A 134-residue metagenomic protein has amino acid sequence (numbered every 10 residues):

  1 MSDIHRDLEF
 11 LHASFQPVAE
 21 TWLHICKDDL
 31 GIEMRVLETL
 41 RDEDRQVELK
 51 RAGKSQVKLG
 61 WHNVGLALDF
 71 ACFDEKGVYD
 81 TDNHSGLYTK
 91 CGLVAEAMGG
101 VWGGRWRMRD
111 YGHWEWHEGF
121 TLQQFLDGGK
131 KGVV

Functional and structural regions predicted by a protein language model:
M1-R35: Active-site acidic/histidine clusters and adjacent loop/turn architecture that either coordinate catalytic ions
F15, E38, N83-H84: Charged, low-complexity surface patches
D29-L30, A52, M98: Residues at alpha-helix termini
G31-L37, V101-R105: A structural signal for short, well-ordered beta-strand segments and their strand-loop junctions that often border
V36-V47: Acidic helix-start/capping segments at beta-turn-to-alpha-helix junctions
E48-S55: Glycine-rich loop at the start of a catalytic domain that most often binds anionic cofactors/ligands
Q56-V134: Catalytic cores and adjacent binding grooves of peptidoglycan-active enzymes
